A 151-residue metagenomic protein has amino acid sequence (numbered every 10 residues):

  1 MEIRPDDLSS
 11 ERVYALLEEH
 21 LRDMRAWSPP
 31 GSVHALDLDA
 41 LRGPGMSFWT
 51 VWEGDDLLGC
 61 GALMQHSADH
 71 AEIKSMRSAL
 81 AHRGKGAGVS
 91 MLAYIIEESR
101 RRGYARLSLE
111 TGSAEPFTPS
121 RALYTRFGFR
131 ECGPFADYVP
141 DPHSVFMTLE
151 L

Functional and structural regions predicted by a protein language model:
R4-K74, A79-L80, L92-A93, E98 (+2 more regions): Acetyl-CoA-dependent GNAT
L17, I73, L107-L109, F117 (+1 more regions): Generic structural signal for conserved hydrophobic packing positions in ordered secondary structure
A68-H70, R106, S144: A generic structural signal for beta-strand entry/edge sites
A81, S113-A114: Short strand->helix junction
K85: Flexible nucleotide-binding loop
V89, A114-G133, P140-P142: Conserved active-site alpha-helix within GNAT-family acetyltransferase domains
S99-G112: Conserved GNAT acetyl-CoA-binding A-motif
T111, A136-D137, D141-L151: Terminal substrate-recognition subdomain of acyl/acetyltransferases
